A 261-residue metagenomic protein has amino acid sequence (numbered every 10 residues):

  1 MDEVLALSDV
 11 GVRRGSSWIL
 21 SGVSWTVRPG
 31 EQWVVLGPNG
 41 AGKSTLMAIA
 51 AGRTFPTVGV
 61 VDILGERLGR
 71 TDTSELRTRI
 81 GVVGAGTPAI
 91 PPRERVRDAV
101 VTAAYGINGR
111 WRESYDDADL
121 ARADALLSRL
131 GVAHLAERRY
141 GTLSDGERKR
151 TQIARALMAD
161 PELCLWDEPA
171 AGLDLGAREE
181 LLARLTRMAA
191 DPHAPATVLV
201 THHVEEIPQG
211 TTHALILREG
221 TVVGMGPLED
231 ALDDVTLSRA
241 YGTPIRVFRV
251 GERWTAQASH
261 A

Functional and structural regions predicted by a protein language model:
A51: Helix-to-loop junction immediately C-terminal to a conserved catalytic motif
G59-G69: Conserved ABC transporter NBD signature motif
R67-G81, E113-D116: ABC ATPase NBD coupling module
R139-L143: Conserved ABC ATPase signature
D160: Conserved catalytic motifs of ABC-family nucleotide-binding domains
C164-E168: Catalytic Walker B motif of ABC-type/P-loop ATPase nucleotide-binding domains
